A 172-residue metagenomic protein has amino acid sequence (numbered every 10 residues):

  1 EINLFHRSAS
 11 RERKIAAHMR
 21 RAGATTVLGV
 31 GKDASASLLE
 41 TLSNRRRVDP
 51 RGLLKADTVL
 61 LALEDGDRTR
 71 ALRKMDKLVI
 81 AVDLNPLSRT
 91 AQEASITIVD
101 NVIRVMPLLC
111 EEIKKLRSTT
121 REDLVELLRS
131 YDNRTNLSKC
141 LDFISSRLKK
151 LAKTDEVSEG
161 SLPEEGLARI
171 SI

Functional and structural regions predicted by a protein language model:
E1-R45: Long, charge-dense
A22-G23, M75-D76, Q92-E93: Short, structured coil segments at secondary-structure junctions
G31-D33, L84-L87, V102-V105: Short, acidic/turn-prone active-site loops that include or flank metal/cofactor- and phosphate-binding residues
A34-L54, L60-D67: Active-site glycine-rich loop that binds ribose-phosphate moieties when present
R51-K55, A71-K74, R89-A91: Solvent-exposed alpha-helices and their adjacent loops that cap or buttress functional pockets in soluble metabolic
V59-L60, L78-V79, T97: Short, well-ordered beta-strand core segments
G66-L87: A short, gly/pro- and small-residue-rich
R89-I172: C-terminal functional extensions of proteins
